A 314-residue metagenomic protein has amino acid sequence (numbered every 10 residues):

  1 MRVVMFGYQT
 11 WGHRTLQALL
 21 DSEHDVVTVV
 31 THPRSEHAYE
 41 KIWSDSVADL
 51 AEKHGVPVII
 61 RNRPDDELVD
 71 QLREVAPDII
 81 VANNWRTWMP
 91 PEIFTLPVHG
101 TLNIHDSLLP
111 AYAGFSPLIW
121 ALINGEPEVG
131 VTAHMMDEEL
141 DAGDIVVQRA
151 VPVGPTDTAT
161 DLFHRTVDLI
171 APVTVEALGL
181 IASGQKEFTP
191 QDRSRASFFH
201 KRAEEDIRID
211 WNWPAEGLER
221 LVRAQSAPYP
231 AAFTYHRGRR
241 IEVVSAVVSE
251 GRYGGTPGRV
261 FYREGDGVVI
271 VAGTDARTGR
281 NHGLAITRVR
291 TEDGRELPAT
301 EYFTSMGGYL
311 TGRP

Functional and structural regions predicted by a protein language model:
M1-I42: N-terminal Rossmann-like dinucleotide-binding module
R2, S22, H32, I79-F198: Donor/substrate-binding cores of folate-linked one-carbon enzymes
G7, V29, A51, I80 (+7 more regions): A residue-level signal for conserved active-site and pocket-lining positions in enzyme catalytic cores
Y8-W11, N62-D66, W85-T87, S226 (+1 more regions): Short beta->alpha connector loops
D25, G55-P57, G100: Conserved beta-strand segments of alpha/beta enzyme cores
H32-D78: N-terminal glycine-/serine-/threonine-rich beta1-alpha1-beta2 phosphate-ribose binding loop of Rossmann-like
H200-W213: Acyl-group handling in specialized metabolite and lipid biosynthesis
N212-P314: An anion-binding loop in the catalytic cleft
